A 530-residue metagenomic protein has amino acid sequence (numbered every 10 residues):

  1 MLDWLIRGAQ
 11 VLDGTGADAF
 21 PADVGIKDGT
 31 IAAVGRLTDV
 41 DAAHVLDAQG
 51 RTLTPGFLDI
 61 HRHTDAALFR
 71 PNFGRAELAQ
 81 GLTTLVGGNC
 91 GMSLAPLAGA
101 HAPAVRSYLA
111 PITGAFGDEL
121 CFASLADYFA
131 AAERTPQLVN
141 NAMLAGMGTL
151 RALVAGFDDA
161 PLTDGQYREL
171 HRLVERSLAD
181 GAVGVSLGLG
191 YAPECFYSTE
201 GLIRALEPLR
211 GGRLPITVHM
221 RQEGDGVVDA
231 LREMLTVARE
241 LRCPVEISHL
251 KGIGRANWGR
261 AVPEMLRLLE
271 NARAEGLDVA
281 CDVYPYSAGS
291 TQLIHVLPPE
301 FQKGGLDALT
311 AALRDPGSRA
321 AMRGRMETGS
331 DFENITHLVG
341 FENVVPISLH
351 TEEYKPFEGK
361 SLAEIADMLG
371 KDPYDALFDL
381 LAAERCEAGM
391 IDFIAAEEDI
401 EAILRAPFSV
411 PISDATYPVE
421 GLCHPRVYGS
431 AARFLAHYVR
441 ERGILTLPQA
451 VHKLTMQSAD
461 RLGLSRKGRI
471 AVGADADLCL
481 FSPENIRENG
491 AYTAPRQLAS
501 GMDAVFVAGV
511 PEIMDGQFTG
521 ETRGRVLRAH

Functional and structural regions predicted by a protein language model:
M1-G56, P71, A491: Histidine-rich, glycine-flanked metal-binding segment
A9, G29, G50, H61 (+12 more regions): Divalent metal-coordination and catalytic microenvironments
V11-D23, A388-I394, I400, T446-V451 (+1 more regions): Acidic, glycine-enriched loop/beta-strand segments at the rims of small-molecule binding/catalytic pockets
D39-V40, A48-E119: Metal-associated gating/positioning segment near the N- to mid-region
A95-A102, A152-D158, T199, V228-R232 (+5 more regions): Short acidic, glycine/serine/threonine-rich loops at helix termini
Y128, A132, Q137-D164, L170-Y191 (+3 more regions): Active-site neighborhoods of metal-dependent hydrolases
R176-M234: Divalent metal-binding pocket/active-site signature
D315, A402-F408, S413-D414, Y428 (+1 more regions): C-terminal cap of metal-dependent C-N hydrolases
